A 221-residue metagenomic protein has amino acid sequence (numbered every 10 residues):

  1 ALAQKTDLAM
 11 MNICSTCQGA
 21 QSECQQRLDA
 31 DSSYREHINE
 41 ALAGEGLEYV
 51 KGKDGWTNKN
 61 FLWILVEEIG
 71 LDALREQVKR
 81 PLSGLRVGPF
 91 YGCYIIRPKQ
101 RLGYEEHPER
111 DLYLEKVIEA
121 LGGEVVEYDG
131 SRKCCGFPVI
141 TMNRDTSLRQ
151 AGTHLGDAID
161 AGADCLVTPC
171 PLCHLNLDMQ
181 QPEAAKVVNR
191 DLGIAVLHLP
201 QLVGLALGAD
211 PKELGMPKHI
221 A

Functional and structural regions predicted by a protein language model:
A1-A221: Iron-sulfur cluster-binding electron-transfer modules in prokaryotic oxidoreductases
